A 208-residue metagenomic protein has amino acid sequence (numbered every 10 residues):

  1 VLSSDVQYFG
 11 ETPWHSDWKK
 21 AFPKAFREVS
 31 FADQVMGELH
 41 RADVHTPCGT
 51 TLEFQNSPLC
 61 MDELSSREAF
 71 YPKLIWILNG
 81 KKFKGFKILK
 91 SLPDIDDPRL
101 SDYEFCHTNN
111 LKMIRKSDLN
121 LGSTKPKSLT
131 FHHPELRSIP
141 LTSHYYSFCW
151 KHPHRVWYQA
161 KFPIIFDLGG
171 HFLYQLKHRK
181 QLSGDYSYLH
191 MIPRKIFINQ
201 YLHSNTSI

Functional and structural regions predicted by a protein language model:
V1-T12: Cys/His-rich short segments
G10-T12, D43, P193: Secondary-structure junction/capping motif
W14-A69, K82-K84, L89-D94: Active-site metal-binding core of divalent-cation-utilizing nuclease and nuclease-like domains
F22-R27, H40, F70-K73, A160-I164 (+2 more regions): Generic structural motif recognizing short loop/turn segments at the entrances and edges of beta-strands
L74-L78: Short hydrophobic alpha-helical runs that function as membrane-insertion/retention elements
K81-I208: Non-catalytic C-terminal interaction segments of nucleic acid-processing enzymes
